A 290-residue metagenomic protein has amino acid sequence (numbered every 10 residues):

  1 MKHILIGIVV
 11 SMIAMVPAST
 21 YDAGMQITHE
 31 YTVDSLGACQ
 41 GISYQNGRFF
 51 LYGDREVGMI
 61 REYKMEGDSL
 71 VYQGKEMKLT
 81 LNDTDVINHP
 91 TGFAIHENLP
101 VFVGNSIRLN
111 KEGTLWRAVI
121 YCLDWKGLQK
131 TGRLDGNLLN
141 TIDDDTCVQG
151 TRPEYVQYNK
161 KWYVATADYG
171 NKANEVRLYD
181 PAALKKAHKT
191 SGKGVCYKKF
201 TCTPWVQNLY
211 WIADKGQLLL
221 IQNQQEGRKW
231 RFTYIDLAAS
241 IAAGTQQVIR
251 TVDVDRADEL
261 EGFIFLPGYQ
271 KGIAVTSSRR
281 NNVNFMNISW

Functional and structural regions predicted by a protein language model:
Y21-G24, R48-L79, G127: Beta-propeller domains
E30-M59: Beta-strand-rich domains and repeat architectures in extracellular enzymes and scaffolds, especially beta-propellers
E30-S35, L81-D85, T141-V148, Y197-T203 (+1 more regions): Surface loop/turn motifs at the tips and blade-to-blade linkers of beta-strand repeat domains
A38-Q45, V86-F102, C147-W162, Q207-D214 (+1 more regions): Structural signature of eukaryotic scaffold interfaces centered on beta-propeller domains
V57-K64, N110-D124, N171-P181, E226-L237 (+1 more regions): Structural motif
S69-I107: Blade-loop segments of beta-propeller domains
K199-A242: Loop/turn-rich, solvent-exposed surfaces of beta-rich toroidal or solenoidal domains
G244-P267: Conserved blade-ending motifs and adjacent loop-strand segments that build the rim/top face of beta-propeller domains
